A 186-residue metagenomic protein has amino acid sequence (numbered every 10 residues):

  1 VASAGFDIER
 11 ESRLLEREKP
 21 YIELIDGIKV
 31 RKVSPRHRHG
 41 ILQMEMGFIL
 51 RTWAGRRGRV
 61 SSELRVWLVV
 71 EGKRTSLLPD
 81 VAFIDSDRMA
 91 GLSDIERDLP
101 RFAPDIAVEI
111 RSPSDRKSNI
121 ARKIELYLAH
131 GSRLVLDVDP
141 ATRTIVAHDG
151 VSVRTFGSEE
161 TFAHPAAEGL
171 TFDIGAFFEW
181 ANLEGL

Functional and structural regions predicted by a protein language model:
V1-L186: Gly/Pro/Ser/Thr-rich low-complexity, intrinsically disordered segments predominantly at protein N-termini
